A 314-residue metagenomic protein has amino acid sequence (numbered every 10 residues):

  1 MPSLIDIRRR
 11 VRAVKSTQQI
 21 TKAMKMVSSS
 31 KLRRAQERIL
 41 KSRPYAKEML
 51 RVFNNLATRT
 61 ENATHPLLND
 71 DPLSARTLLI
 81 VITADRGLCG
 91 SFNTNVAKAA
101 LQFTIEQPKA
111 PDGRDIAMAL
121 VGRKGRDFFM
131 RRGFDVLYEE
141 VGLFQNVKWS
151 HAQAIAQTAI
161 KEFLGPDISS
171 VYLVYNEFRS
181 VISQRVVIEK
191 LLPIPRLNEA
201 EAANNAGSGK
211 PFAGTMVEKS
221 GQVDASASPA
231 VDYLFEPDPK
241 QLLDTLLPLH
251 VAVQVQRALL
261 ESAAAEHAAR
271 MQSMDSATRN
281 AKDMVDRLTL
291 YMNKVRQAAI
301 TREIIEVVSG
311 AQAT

Functional and structural regions predicted by a protein language model:
M1-T314: C-terminal beta-strand-loop-alpha-helix "lid" module of Rossmann-like NAD(P)-dependent dehydrogenases
